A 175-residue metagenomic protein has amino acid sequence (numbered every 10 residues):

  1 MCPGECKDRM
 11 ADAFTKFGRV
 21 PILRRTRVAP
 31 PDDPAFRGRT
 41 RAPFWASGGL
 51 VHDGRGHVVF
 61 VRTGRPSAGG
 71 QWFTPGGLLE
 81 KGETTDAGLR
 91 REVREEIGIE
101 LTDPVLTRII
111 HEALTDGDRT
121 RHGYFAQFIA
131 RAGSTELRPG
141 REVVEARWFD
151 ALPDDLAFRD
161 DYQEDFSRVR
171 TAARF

Functional and structural regions predicted by a protein language model:
C2-G48: Acidic, metal-coordinating catalytic segment for phosphate/diphosphate chemistry, firing primarily on the Nudix
R41-P43, Q71, D118-Y124, V143: A generic structural micro-feature
L50, F60, Q127-I129, W148: Conserved hydrophobic/aromatic beta-strand scaffold that supports enzyme active sites
D53-R55, I110-E136: Active-site-adjacent beta-strand/loop module that shapes the phosphate/pyrophosphate-binding cleft
H57-E95: Conserved Nudix-box catalytic region and its N-terminal flanking loop in Nudix hydrolases and closely related
R94, R108-D116, A146: Glycine- and small hydrophobic-enriched segments that form the cores of compact globular domains
E100-I109: A short coil-to-beta-strand element that immediately follows conserved catalytic motifs
Q127, R138-R170: NUDIX/MutT-family hydrolases
